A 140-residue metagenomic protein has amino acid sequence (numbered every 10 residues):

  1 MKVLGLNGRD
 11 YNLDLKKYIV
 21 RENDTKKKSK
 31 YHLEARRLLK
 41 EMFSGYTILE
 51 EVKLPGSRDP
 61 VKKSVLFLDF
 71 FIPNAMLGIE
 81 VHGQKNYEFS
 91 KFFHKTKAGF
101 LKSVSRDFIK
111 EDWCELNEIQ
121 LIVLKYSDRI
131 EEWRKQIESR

Functional and structural regions predicted by a protein language model:
M1-R140: Nucleic-acid endo/exonuclease domains
